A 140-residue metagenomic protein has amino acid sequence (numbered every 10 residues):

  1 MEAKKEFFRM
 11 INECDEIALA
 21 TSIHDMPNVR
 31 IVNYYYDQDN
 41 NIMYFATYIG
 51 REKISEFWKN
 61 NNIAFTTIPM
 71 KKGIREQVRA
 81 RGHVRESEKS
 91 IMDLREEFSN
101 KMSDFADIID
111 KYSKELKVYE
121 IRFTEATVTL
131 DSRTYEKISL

Functional and structural regions predicted by a protein language model:
M1-I17: Extreme N-terminal tail/first-helix region
E6-M10, I54, K117: Short linear motifs in intrinsically disordered
R9, Y35, I108-K111: Short secondary-structure boundary/capping segments
C14-I49, F57, I63-T67, E76-A80: Short beta-strand segments
S22-I23, T67-P69, D107-K114: A short, aromatic/hydrophobic, helix- or strand-capping loop or linear motif that either lines the entrance/gate
Y48-R51, N60-T67, R95-I108: Short acidic (Asp/Glu) patches
R51-K53, K72, T134-E136: Short, surface-exposed beta-strand-loop junctions and turns on beta-sheet-rich folds
E76-L140: Charged, gly/pro-rich active-site loop segments
